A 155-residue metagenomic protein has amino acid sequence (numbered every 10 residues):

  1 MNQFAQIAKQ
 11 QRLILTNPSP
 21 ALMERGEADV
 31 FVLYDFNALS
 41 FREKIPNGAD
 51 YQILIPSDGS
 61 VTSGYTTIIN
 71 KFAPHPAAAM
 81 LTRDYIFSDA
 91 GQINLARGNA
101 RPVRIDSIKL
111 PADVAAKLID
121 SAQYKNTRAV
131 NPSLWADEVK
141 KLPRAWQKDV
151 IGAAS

Functional and structural regions predicted by a protein language model:
M1-L54: Ligand-binding pocket segment of bilobal, Venus flytrap-like solute-binding proteins
A5, P20, E24, V32 (+4 more regions): Non-transmembrane alpha-helical segments in soluble domains of secreted/periplasmic/extracellular proteins
Q11, L15, V61, N70-H75 (+2 more regions): Extracytoplasmic/periplasmic, Sec-exported soluble proteins
L54-T62: Venus flytrap/periplasmic-binding-protein-like
V61, Y65, N70-T127: Mature extracytoplasmic/periplasmic domains
K125-S155: Conserved C-terminal helix/tail region of periplasmic/extracytoplasmic solute-binding proteins
